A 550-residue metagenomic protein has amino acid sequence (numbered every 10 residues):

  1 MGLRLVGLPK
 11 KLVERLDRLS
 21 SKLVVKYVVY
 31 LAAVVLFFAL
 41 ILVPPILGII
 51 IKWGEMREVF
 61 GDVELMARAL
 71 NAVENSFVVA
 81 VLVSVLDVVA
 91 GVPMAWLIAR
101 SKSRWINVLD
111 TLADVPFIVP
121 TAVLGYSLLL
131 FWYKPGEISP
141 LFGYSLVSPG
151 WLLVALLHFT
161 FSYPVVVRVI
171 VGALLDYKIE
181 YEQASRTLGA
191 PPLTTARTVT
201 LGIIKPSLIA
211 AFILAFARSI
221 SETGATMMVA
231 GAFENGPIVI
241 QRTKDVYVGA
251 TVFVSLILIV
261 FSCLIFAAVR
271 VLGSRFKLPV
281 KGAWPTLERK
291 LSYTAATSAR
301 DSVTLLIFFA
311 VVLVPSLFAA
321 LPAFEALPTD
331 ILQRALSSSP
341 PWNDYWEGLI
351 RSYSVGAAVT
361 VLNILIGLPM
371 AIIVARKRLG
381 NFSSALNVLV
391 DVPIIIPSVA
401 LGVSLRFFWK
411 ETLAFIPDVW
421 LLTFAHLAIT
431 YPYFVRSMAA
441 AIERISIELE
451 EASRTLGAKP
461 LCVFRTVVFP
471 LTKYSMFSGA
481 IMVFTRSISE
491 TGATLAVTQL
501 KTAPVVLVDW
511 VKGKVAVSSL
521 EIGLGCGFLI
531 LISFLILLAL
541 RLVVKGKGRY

Functional and structural regions predicted by a protein language model:
G2-R57, L65-L175, V199, I203-G231 (+5 more regions): Membrane-water interface segments at the C-terminal ends of transmembrane alpha-helices in multi-pass inner-membrane
V59-V63, G282-T286, A335-S339: Extracytoplasmic/periplasmic ligand-binding sensor domains of two-pass membrane signal-transduction receptors
Y177-Y181, V280, I445-L449: Short glycine/proline-centered loop/turn elements that form peptide/ligand docking sites
S185, S453: The alpha-helix within a helix-turn-helix
L188-G189, G202, L456-G457, P470: Glycine/proline-centered hinge or cleavage motifs at structural transition points of membrane proteins
P191, T195, L278-S292: Juxtamembrane inter-helical linkers in multi-pass membrane proteins
G231-K244, D330-Q333, T498-K512: Short hydrophobic, aromatic-rich alpha-helical segments embedded in or entering the lipid bilayer of multi-pass
